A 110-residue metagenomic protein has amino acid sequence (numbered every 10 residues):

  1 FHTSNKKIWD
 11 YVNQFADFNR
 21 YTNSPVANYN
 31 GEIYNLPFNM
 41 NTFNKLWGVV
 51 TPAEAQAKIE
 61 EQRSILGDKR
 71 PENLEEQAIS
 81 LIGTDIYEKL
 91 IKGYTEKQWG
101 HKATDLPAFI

Functional and structural regions predicted by a protein language model:
F1-A55: A conserved beta-strand/loop capping segment in the N-terminal third of enzymes that catalyze redox or closely related
E32-Y34, N41-I110: Active-site/ligand-binding neighborhood in enzyme catalytic cores
